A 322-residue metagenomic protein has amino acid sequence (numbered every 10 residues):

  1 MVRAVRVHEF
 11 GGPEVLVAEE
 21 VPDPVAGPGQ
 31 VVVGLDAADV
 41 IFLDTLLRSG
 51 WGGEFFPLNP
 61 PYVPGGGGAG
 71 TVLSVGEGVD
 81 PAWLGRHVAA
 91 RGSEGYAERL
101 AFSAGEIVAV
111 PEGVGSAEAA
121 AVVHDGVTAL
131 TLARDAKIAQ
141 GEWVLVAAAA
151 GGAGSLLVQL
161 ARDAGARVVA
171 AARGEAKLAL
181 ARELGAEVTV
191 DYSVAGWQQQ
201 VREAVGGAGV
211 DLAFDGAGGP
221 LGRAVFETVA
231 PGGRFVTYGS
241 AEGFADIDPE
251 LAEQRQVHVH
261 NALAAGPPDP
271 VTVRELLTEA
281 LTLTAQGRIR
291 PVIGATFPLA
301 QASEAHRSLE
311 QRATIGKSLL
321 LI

Functional and structural regions predicted by a protein language model:
G12-P13, V21-A69: N-terminal glycine-rich beta->alpha transition that marks the start or flank of a dinucleotide-binding site
A69-G92: A glycine-/small-residue-rich N-terminal strand-loop-strand element that serves as the cofactor-binding glycine loop
W83, V122, G126-V194: Mid-domain Rossmann-like dinucleotide-binding core that forms the NAD(H)/NADP(H) cofactor-binding site
G92-A104: A structural motif shared across PLP-dependent enzymes of the aminotransferase-like
E112-G115, K137-W143, G207-A208: Short helix-loop-beta connector
A148-A149, A217, S240: NAD(P)H cofactor-binding loop motif with strongest signal on the N-terminal glycine-rich segment
P220-R288, I322: Glycine-rich phosphate-binding loop and adjacent beta-alpha segment of Rossmann(oid) nucleotide-cofactor-binding
V271-I322: C-terminal hydrophobic helical "lid"/dimerization subdomain of Rossmann-like NAD(P)H-dependent oxidoreductases
